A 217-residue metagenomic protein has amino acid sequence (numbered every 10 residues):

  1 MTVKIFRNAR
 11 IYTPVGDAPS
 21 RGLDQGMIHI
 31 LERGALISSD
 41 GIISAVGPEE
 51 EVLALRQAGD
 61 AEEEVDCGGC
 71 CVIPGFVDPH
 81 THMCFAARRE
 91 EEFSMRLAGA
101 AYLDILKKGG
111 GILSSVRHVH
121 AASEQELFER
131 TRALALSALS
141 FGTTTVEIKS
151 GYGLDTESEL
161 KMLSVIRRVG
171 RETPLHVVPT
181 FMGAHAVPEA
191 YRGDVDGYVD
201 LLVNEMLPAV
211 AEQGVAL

Functional and structural regions predicted by a protein language model:
M1-L55: N-terminal metal-binding scaffold of metallo-dependent hydrolase/deaminase domains
M1-T2, G59-E62, G68, F141-T144 (+2 more regions): Short coil/turn connectors at secondary-structure junctions
K4-R7, A54-A98: Replace "His-x-His-based motif
I37, C70-C71, R89-I148, S164-R171 (+1 more regions): Alpha-helical scaffold segments that flank or form the walls of functional sites
V77-P79, V146-I148, V177-F181: Hydrophobic faces of well-ordered beta-strands that scaffold small-molecule active sites in alpha/beta enzyme cores
I148-T156: Glycine-rich, proline-tolerant flexible connector loops at the mouths of alpha/beta enzymes
E159-L163, R168, E172-L217: Active-site core of metal-dependent hydrolases
